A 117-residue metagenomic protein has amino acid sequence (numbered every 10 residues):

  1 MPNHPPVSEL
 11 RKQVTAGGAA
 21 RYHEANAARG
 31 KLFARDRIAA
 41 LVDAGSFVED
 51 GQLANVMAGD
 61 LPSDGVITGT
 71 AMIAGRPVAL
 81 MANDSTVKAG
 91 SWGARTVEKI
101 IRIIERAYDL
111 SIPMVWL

Functional and structural regions predicted by a protein language model:
M1-L117: Terminal-region recognition feature
